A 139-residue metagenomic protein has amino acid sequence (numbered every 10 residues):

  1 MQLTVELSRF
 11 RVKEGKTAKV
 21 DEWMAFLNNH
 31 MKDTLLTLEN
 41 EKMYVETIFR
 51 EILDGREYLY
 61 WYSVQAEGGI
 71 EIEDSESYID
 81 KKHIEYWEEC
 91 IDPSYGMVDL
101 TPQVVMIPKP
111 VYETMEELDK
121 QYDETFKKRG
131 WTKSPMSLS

Functional and structural regions predicted by a protein language model:
M1-T34: Long, hydrophobic N-terminal alpha-helical segment
E6-R11, V20, E46-Y78: Short, well-ordered beta-strand segments in beta-rich or mixed alpha/beta enzyme and ligand-binding folds
D21-R56: N-terminal low-complexity, charged segments
D33-Y44, Q65-Y112, D123-S139: An amphipathic, aromatic/His-enriched active-site/gating alpha helix that lines ligand/cofactor pockets
